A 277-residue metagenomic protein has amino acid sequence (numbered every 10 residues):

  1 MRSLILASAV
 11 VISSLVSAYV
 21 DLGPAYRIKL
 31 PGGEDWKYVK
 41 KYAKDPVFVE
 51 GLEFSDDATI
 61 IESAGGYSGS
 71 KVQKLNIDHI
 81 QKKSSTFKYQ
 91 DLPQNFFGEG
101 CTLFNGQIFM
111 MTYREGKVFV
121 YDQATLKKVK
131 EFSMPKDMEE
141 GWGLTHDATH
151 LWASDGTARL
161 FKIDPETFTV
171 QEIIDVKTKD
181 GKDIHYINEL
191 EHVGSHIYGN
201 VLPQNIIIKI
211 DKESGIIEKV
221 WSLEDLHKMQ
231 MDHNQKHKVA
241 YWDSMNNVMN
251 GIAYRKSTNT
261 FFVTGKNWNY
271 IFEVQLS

Functional and structural regions predicted by a protein language model:
Y19-K37, E62-I77: Blade/loop signatures of beta-propeller domains
G23-P46, K83-S85, Q235: A short helix->beta-strand "capping" segment at the edge of beta-propeller domains
V39-A43, S84-L92, K130-S133, Q171-V176 (+1 more regions): Beta-propeller fold detector
V39-K71, Q90-T102, G265-N269: Beta-strand-rich domains and repeat architectures in extracellular enzymes and scaffolds, especially beta-propellers
D45-D56, P93-N105, P135-A148, D180-S195 (+1 more regions): Beta-rich, blade/repeat-based domains predominating in secreted/periplasmic proteins but also intracellular
I60-S68, I108-E115, L151-T157, G199-P203 (+1 more regions): Conserved beta-strand positions in repeat-built beta-propeller and related beta-rich domains
N76-I80, D122-L126, P165-F168, D211-G215 (+1 more regions): Short loop/turn segments that connect beta-strands within beta-propeller blades
Q81-F119, K128-M138: Blade-loop segments of beta-propeller domains
